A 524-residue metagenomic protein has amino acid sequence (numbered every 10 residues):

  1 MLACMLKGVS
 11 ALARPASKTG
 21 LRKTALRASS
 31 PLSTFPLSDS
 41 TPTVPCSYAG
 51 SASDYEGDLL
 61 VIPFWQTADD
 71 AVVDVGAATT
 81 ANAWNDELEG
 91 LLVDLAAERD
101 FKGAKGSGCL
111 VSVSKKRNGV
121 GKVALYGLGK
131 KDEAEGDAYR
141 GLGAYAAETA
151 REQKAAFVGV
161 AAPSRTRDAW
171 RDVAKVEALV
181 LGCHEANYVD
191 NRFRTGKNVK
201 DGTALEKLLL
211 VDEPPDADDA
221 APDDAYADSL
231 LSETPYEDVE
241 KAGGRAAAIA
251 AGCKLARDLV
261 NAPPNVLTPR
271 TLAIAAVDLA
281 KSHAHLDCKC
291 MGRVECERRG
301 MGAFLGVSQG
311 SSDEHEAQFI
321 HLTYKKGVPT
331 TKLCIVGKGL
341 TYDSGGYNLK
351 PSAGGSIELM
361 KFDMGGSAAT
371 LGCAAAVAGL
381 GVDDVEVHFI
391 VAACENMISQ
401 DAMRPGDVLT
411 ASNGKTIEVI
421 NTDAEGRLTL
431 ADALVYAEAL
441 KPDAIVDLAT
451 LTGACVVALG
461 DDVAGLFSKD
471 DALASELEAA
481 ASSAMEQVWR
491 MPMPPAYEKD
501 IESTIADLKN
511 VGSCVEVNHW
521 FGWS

Functional and structural regions predicted by a protein language model:
M1-P15: N-terminal chloroplast transit peptides
A3, E135-A138, G244, A248 (+8 more regions): Residues at the start of alpha-helices and the adjacent loop-to-helix junctions
L6, K23, D70-V72: Low-complexity, intrinsically disordered short peptide segments enriched in small/polar/basic residues
A11, L26-A28: Proteolytic processing junctions in secreted/extracellular precursors, especially proprotein convertase/trypsin-like
A28-G339: Short amphipathic alpha-helical segment within the helicase RecA-like ATPase core that mediates nucleic-acid
K102, A256, A273-S524: A generic structural signal for tightly packed, nonpolar segments enriched in small/aliphatic residues
